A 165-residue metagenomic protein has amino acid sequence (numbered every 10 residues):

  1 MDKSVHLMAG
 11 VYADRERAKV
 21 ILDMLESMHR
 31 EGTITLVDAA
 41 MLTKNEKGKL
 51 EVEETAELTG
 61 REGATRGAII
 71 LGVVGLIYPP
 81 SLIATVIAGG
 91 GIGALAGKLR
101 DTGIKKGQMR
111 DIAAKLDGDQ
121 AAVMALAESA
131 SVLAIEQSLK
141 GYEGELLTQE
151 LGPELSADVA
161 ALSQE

Functional and structural regions predicted by a protein language model:
M1-A122, A127-E165: Positively charged, small/polar-rich N-terminal and surface patches that mediate targeting and assembly and bind
